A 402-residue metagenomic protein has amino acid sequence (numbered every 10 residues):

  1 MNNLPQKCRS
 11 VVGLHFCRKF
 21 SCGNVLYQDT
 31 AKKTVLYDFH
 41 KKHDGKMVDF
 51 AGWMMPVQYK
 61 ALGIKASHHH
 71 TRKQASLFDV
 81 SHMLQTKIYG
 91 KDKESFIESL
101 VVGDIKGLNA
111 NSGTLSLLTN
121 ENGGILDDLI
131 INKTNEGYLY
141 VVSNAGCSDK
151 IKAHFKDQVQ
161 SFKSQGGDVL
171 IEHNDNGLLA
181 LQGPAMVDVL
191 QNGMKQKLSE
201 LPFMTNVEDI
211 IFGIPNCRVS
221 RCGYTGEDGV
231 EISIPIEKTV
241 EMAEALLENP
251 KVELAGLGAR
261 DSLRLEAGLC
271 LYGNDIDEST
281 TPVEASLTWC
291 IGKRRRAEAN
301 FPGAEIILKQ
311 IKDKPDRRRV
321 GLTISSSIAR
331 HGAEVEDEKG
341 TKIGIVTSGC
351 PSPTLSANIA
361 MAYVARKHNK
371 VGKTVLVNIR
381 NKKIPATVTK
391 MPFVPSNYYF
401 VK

Functional and structural regions predicted by a protein language model:
M1-N3: Context-dependent free N-terminus signature
P5, F16-C17, S21-A51, M55-Y59 (+2 more regions): Conserved, structured C-terminal
P5-C8, G13-T119, G124: Acidic, proline/glycine-enriched N-terminal capping motif
I130-I131: Glycine-rich, Trp-frequent "lid" loop and neighboring beta-strands that shape and gate the flavin cofactor pocket
